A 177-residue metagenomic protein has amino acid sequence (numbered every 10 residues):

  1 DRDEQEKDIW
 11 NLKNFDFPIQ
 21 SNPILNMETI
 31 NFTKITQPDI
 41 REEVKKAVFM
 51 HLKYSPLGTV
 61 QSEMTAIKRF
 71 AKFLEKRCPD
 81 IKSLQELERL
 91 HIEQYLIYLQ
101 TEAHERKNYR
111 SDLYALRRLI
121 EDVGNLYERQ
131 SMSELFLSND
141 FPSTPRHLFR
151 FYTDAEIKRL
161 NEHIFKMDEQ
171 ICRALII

Functional and structural regions predicted by a protein language model:
D1-S138, S143-L148, H163-Q170: Charge-rich, intrinsically disordered N-terminal extensions that act as flexible nucleic-acid engagement or regulatory
R150-D154: Helix-turn-helix repeat elements of alpha-solenoid scaffolds
A155-I177: Basic, Lys/Arg- and aromatic-enriched nucleic-acid-binding interface segment
